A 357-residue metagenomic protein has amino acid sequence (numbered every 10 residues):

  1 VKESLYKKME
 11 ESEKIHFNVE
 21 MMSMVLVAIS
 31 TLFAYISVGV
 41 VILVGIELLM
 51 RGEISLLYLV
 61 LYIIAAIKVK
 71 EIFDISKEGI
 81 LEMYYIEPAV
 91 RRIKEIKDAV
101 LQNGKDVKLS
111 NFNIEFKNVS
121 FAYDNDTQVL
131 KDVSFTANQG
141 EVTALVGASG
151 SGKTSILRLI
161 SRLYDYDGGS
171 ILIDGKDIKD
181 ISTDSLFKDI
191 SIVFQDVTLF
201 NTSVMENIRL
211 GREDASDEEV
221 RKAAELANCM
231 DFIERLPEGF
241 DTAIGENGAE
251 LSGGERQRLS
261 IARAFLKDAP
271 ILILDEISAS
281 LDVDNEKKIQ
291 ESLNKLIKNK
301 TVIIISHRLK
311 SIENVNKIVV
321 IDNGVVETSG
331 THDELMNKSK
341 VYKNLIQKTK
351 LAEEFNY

Functional and structural regions predicted by a protein language model:
V1-G39, E78, E82-Y85, S120-N125: An intracellular "coupling" helix at the cytosolic face of ABC transporter transmembrane type-1 domains
M21, K68-I96: Cytosolic ends of transmembrane helices, especially the final helix of ABC transmembrane type-1 domains
Y35, E82, A89-R92, A99 (+3 more regions): HisKA/DHp dimerization-phosphotransfer core of two-component histidine kinases, especially the H-box helix
G39-L48: Juxtamembrane "helix exit" motif at the C-terminal ends of alpha-helical transmembrane segments in multi-pass membrane
R51-I64: Membrane-water interface of transmembrane alpha-helices in multipass transporters/channels
I63, K70, F187: Conserved catalytic core of two-component sensor histidine kinases
Q102-G104: Active-site phosphate-binding and catalytic loops of NTP-dependent enzymes
L109-Y357: ABC-type nucleotide-binding domain
